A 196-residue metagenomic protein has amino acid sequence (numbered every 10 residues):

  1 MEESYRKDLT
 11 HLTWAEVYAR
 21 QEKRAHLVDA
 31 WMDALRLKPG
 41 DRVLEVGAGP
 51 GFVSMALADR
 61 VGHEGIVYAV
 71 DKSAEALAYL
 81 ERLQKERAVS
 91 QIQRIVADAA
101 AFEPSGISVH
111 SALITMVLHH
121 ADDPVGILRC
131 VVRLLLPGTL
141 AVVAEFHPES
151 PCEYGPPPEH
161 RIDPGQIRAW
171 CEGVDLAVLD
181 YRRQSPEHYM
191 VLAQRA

Functional and structural regions predicted by a protein language model:
E2-A25, T139-L192: C-terminal alpha-helical "lid/dimerization" subdomain adjacent to the S-adenosyl-L-methionine
K23-D41: Conserved alpha-helix/loop element of class I SAM-dependent methyltransferases that forms part of the SAM/SAH-binding
L44, P50-A101: Class I SAM-dependent methyltransferase SAM/SAH-binding core
V46, H120, L179-R182: Glycine-rich phosphate-binding loops of nucleotide-dependent enzymes
G62, A121-D122, L135-P137: Helix-to-beta-strand junctions that scaffold the AdoMet/dcAdoMet cofactor pocket in Class I SAM-dependent enzymes
F102-A112: A short acidic, Gly/Pro-enriched loop at the edge of an enzyme's catalytic core that lines a small-molecule cofactor
H110-P124: A short SAM/SAH-binding and catalytic strip from SAM-dependent methyltransferases
G126-L140: A short glycine-rich, Lys/Arg-flanked "PGG" loop and its adjoining helix->strand segment in the class I
